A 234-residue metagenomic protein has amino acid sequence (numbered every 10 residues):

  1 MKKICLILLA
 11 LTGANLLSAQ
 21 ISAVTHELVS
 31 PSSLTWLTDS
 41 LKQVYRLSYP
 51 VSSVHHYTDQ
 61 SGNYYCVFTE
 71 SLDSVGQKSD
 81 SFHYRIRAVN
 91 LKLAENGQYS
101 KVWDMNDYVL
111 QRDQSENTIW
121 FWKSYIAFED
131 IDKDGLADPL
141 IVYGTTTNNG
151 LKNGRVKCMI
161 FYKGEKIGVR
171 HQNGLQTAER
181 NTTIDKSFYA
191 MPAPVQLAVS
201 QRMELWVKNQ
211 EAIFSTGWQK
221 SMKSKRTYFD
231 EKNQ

Functional and structural regions predicted by a protein language model:
M1-E27: Bacterial Sec-dependent N-terminal signal peptides
A19-Y57, V156, F161-Q234: Acidic, small-residue rich beta-repeat scaffolds with periodic aromatic anchors
S48-G62, Y125-K133: Structural signature of eukaryotic scaffold interfaces centered on beta-propeller domains
Q60-S71, I131-Y143: Acidic/hydrophobic-patterned starts of short beta strands in beta-sheet-rich repeat architectures
D73-F82, S115-I119, T146-K152: Short consensus segments that form the blades of beta-propeller domains, in both extracellular/periplasmic
Y84-A94, R155-G164: Beta-propeller blade signature
I86-K133: Short N-terminal edge-element motif at the start of the domain
F128-A137, F161-K166: A short, structured loop/turn motif at beta-sheet edges
